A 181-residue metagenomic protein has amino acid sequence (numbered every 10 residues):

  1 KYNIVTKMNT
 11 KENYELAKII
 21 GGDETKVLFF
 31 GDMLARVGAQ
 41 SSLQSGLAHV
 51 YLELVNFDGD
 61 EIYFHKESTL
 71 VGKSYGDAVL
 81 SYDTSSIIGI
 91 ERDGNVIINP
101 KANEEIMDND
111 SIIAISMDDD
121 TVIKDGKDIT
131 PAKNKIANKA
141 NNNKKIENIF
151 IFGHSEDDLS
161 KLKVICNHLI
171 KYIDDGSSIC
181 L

Functional and structural regions predicted by a protein language model:
K1-L181: Cytosolic regulatory regions of ion transport systems
